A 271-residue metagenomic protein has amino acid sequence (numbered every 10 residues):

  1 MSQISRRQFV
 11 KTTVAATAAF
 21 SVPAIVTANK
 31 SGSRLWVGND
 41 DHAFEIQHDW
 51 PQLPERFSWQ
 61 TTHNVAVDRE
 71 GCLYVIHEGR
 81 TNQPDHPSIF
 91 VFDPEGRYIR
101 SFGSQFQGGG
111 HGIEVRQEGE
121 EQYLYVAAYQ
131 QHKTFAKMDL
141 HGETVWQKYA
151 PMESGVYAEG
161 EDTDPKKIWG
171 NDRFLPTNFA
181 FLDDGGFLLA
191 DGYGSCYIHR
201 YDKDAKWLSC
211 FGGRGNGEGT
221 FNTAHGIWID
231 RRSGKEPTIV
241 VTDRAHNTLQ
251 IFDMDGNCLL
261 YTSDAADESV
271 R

Functional and structural regions predicted by a protein language model:
M1-T17: N-terminal secretory signal peptides and thylakoid transit peptides that target proteins across membranes
N29-Q47: Blade/loop signatures of beta-propeller domains
H48-G79: Beta-strand-rich domains and repeat architectures in extracellular enzymes and scaffolds, especially beta-propellers
S58-E70, F106-E120, G155-D184, N216-T238 (+2 more regions): Beta-rich, blade/repeat-based domains predominating in secreted/periplasmic proteins but also intracellular
L73-Y74, Y123-Y125, F187-L188, T238-V240: Conserved beta-propeller blade signature
D85-E118: Blade-loop segments of beta-propeller domains
H86-F90, T134-A136, Y197-H199, T248-Q250: A short loop-to-beta-strand structural motif that recurs across blades of beta-propeller domains
Y261-E268: Conserved small/polar residues in nucleotide/adenosyl-binding loops
